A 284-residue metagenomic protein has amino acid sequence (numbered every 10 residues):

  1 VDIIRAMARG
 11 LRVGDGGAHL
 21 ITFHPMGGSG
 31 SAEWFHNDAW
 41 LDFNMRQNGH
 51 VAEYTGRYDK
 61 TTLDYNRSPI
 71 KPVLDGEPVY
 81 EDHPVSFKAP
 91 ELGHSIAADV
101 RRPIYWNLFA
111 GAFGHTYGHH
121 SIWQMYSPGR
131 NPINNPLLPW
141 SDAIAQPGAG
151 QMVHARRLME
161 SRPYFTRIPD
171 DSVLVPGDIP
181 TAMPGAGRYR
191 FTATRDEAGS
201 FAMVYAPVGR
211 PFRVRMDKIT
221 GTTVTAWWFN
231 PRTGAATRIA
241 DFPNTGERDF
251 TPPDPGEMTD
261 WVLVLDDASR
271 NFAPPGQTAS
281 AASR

Functional and structural regions predicted by a protein language model:
V1-D2, S86-A97: Short, flexible/disordered intra-domain loops and linkers
V1-D75: Active-site neighborhood of glycoside hydrolase catalytic domains
W34-F35, S86-K88, S127-R130: Short aromatic-enriched loop/helix-cap "lid" or pocket-rim segments at secondary-structure transitions that line
D38-L41, E91-G93, I133-N134: Short, hinge-like loop/turn segments at secondary-structure boundaries
P72, E81-H83, I96-A240, P253-R284: Aromatic- and carboxylate-lined catalytic core of secreted/periplasmic carbohydrate-active enzymes
P78: Active-site-adjacent "lid/gating" segments in soluble enzymes
